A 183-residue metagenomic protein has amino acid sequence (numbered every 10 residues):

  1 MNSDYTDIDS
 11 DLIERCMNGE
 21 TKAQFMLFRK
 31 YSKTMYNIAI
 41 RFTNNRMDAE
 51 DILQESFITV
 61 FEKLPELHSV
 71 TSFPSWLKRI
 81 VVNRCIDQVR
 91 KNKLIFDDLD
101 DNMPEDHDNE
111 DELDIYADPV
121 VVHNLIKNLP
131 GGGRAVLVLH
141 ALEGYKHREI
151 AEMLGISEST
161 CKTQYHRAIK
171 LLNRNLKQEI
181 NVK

Functional and structural regions predicted by a protein language model:
M1-T6, R15, I115, H123-N124 (+2 more regions): C-terminal edge and immediately downstream basic/flexible tail or linker adjoining helix-turn-helix-like DNA-binding
N2-S3, M17-M26, Y36-E55, E158 (+1 more regions): Short, charged helix-capping/linker segments at alpha-helix termini
Y5-T6, D87, L94-P119, H123-N124: Internal acidic/polar
M17-N18, N44, E55-S72, K91-K93: Sigma70-family region 2
N37, D51-I58, T71-N83: Structural recognition of an alpha-helix C-terminal capping motif at a helix-to-coil junction
P65-S69, R79-L99: Arg/Lys-rich amphipathic alpha helix in sigma70-family domain 2
S75, V82, I86, L142 (+2 more regions): DNA-recognition helix of helix-turn-helix
V136-H140: A short pre-motif secondary-structure segment
